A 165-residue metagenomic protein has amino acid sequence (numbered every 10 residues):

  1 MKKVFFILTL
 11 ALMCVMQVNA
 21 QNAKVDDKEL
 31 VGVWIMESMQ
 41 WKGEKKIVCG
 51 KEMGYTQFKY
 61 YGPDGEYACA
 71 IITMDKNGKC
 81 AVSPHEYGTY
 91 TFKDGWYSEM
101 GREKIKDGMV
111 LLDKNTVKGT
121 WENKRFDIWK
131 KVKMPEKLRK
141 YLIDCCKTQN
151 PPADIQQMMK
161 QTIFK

Functional and structural regions predicted by a protein language model:
M1-V4, A20-Q21: Positively charged n-region of N-terminal signal peptides that target proteins for export
V4-C14: Sec-dependent N-terminal signal peptides
Q21-H85, W96-K165: Lipid interaction determinants
G88-Y90: Extracellular/luminal ectodomains and secreted, surface-exposed scaffolds of diverse proteins
